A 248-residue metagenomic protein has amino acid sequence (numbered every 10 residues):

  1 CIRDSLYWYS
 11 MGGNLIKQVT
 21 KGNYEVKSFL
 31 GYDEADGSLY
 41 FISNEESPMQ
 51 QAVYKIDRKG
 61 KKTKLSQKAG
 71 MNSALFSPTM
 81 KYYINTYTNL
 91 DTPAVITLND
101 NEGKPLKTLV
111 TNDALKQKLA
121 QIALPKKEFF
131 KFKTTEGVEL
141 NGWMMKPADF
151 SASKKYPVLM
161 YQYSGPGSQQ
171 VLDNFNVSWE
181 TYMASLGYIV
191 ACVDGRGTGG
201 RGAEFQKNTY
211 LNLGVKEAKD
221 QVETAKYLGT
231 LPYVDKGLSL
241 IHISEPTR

Functional and structural regions predicted by a protein language model:
I2, Y32-A35: Short, ordered beta-strand-loop transition motifs
R3-W8, Q18-K27, S43-A52, A69 (+3 more regions): A flexible loop/linker signature enriched in serine peptidases of the S9 family
D4, S73-S244, R248: Serine-hydrolase catalytic core recognition
Y9-D33, S43-E46, I56-N72, N101-K126: Multi-bladed beta-propeller domains
D36-G37, K81: Short coil/turn segments that connect the beta-strands within blades of beta-propeller domains
